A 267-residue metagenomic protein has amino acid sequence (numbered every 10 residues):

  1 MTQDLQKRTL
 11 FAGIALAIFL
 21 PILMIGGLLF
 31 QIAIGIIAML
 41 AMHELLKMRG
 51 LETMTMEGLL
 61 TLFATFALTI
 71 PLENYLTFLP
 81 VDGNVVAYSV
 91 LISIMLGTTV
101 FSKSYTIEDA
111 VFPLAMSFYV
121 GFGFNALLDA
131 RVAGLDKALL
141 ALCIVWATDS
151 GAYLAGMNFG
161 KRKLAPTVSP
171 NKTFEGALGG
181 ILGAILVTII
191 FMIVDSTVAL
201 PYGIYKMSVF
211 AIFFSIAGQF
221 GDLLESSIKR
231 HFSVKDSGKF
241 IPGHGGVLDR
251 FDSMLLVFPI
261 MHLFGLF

Functional and structural regions predicted by a protein language model:
M1-I212: Membrane-embedded alpha-helical bundles of polytopic integral membrane proteins
K7, R230-D252: Interfacial loop-to-transmembrane junctions
T9, L45, S150, L223-S226 (+1 more regions): Generic detector of well-ordered alpha-helical packing
A17-I18, G238, L255-L256: Hydrophobic alpha-helical transmembrane segments of integral membrane proteins, especially lipid-exposed positions
A147-M157, G218-R230: Short helical (or helix-break) motifs at transmembrane helix termini and adjacent helical loops in multi-pass membrane
S215-F220, V247-L255: Hydrophobic transmembrane alpha-helical segments of multi-pass transport and channel proteins
K229, D252-M261: C-terminal transmembrane helix pair
H262-F267: Juxtamembrane boundary at the C-terminal end of a transmembrane helix
